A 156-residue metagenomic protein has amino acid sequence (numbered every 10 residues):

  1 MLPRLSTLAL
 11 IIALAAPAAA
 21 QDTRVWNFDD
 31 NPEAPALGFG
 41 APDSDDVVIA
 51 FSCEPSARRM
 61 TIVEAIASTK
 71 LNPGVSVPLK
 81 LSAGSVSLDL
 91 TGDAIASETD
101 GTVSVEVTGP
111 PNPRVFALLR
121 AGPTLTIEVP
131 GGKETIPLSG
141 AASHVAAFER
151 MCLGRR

Functional and structural regions predicted by a protein language model:
M1-L8: Bacterial N-terminal signal peptides that target proteins for export
A15-P17: N-terminal signal peptide c-region/cleavage motif recognized by signal peptidases
Q21-V75: An ectodomain-focused feature that recognizes extracytoplasmic/extracellular
P35-L37, L79, T124-I127: Short polybasic amphipathic segments
A41-D43, L81-A83, V129-G131: Short acidic, glycine-rich loop/turn motifs
V75-D89: Extended low-complexity, serine/threonine- and proline-enriched intrinsically disordered segments
S85-R156: Internal interaction segment
